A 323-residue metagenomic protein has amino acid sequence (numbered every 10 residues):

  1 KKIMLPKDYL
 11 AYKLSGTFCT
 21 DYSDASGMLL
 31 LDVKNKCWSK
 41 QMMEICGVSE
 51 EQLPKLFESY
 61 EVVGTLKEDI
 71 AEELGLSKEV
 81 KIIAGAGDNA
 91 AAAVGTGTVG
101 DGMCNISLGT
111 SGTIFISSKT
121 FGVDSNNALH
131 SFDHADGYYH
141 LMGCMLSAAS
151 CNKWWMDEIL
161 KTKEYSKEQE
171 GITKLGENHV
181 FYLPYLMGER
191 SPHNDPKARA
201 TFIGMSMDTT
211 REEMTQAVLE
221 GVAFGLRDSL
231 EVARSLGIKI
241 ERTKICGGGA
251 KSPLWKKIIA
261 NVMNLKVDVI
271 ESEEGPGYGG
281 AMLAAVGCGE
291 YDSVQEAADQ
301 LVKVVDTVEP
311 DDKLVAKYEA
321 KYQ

Functional and structural regions predicted by a protein language model:
K1-G87, N152, M187, T215 (+1 more regions): Gly/Ser/Thr-rich active-site cleft segment
K2-P6, Y22-A25, F57-E61, V80-A90 (+4 more regions): Active-site nucleophile and cofactor-binding loops and adjacent substrate-binding regions of central metabolic enzymes
D8, L29, Q52, D101-I106 (+6 more regions): Structural beta-strand/beta-sheet cores of well-ordered domains, especially the beta-sheet scaffolds that support
D8-Y12, A71-G75, A92-G95, L129 (+2 more regions): Short, hydrophobic/aliphatic alpha-helical segments
A11, A91-A92, A223, M282: Hydrophobic side chains within alpha-helical segments
G16-T17, I116-A128, F132-Q323: Glycine/Thr-rich phosphate-binding loops that ligate phosphate moieties of nucleotide and other phosphorylated ligands
T65-D69, A92-A93, V232, L254-W255: Phosphate- and divalent-cation-binding pockets in alpha/beta enzyme and binding domains that engage nucleotide-derived
E72-L76, I83-Y138: Acidic, glycine-rich loop-and-beta core segments that form the ion-binding/anion-interacting portion of active sites
